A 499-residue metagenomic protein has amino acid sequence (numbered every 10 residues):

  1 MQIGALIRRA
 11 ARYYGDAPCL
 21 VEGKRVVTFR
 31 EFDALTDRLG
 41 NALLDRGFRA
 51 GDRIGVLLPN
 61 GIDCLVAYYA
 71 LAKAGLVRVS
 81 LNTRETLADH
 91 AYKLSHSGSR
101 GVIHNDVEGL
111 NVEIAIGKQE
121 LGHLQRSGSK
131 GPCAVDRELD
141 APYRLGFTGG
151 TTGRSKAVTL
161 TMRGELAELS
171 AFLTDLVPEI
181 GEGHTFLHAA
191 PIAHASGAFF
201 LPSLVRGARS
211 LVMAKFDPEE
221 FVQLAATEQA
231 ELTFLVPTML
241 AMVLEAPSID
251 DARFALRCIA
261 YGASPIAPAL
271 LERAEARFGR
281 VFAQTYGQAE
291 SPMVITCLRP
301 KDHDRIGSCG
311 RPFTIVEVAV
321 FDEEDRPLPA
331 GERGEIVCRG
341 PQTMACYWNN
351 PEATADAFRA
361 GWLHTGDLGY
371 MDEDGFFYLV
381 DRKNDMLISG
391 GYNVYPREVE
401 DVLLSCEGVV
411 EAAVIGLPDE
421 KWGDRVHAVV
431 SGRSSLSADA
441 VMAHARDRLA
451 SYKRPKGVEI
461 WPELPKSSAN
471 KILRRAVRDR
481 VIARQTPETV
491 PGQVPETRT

Functional and structural regions predicted by a protein language model:
M1, E120-P142: Flexible, low-complexity linker/hinge segments
R8, D16-G61, L65-Y69, T86-A91: Conserved AMP-binding/adenylate-forming core of the ANL superfamily
L43-F48, P132-D140, L145-L187, R206-A208: Conserved adenylate-forming
E85, T233, G340, A345-C346 (+5 more regions): AMP-binding/adenylate-forming catalytic core of the ANL superfamily
L166-T185, A193-L232, A246: Conserved AMP-binding/adenylation subdomain of ANL enzymes
V205, A230-F234, L244-D304, E317: Gly/Ser/Thr-rich phosphate-binding loop
Y286, R305, A319-V337, E373-D374 (+2 more regions): Conserved beta-loop-beta connector loops within the AMP-binding
R311-I315, R326-A357, Y392-V394, L436: Conserved ATP/PPi-binding loop(s) of AMP-dependent carboxylate-activating enzymes
